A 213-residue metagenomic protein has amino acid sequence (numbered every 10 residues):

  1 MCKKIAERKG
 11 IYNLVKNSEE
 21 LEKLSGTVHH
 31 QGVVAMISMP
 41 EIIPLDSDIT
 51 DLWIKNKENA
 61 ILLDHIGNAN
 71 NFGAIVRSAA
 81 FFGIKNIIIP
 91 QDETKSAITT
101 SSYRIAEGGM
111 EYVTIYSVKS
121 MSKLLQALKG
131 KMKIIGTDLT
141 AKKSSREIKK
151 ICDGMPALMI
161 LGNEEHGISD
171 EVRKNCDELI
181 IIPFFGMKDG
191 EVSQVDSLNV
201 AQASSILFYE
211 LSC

Functional and structural regions predicted by a protein language model:
M1-D51: N-terminal positively charged helical leader segments and presequences
M1-E7, I11, T50-R146: RNA substrate-binding interface of SAM-dependent RNA methyltransferases
S18-E20, Q91-T94, F184: Short, ordered loop/turn segments at secondary-structure junctions
S18-L24, E41-I43, M121-L125, K142-S144 (+1 more regions): A short acidic, often aromatic-flanked loop/helix-cap motif at beta-alpha or helix-coil junctions that lines enzyme
H30-V33, R104-G108, I151-M155: Short, hinge-like loop/turn segments at secondary-structure boundaries
A35, I134, I160, A203: A residue-level signal for conserved active-site and pocket-lining positions in enzyme catalytic cores
F81, S101-G109, D170-C213: Structured adenosyl-cofactor binding patch, chiefly the S-adenosyl-L-methionine
I135-D196: Active-site/ligand-binding-proximal alpha/beta "capping" segment
